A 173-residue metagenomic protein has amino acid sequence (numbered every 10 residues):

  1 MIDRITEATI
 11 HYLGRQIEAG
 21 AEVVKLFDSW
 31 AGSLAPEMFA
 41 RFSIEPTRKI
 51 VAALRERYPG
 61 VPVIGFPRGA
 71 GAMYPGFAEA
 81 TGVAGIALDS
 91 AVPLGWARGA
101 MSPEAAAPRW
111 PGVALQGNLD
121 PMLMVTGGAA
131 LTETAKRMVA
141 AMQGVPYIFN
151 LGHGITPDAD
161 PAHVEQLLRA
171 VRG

Functional and structural regions predicted by a protein language model:
M1-G173: Active-site loop segments of alpha/beta catalytic cores
